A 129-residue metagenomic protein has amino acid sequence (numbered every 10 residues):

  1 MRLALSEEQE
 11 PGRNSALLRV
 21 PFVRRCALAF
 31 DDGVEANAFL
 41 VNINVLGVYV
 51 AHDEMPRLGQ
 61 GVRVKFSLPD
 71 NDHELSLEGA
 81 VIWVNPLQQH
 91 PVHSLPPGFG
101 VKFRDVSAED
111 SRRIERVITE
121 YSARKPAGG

Functional and structural regions predicted by a protein language model:
M1-V45, R112-G129: N-terminal helix initiation/capping motif
F22, A36, V62, L75-L77 (+1 more regions): Hydrophobic core residues within well-ordered beta-strands of beta-rich domains
R25-A29, G59-L75: Short conserved beta-strand and strand-loop elements enriched in small hydrophobics with frequent Asp/Gly
F30, N42, V81-W83, D105: A residue-level detector for short acidic-glycine micro-motifs
A38-F39, L77-N85: Short beta-strand-centered aromatic/proline hotspots
Y49-H52, P86-K102: Short, solvent-exposed secondary-structure boundary/capping segments
L95-R113, V117: C-terminal structural segments of small proteins and small subunits
